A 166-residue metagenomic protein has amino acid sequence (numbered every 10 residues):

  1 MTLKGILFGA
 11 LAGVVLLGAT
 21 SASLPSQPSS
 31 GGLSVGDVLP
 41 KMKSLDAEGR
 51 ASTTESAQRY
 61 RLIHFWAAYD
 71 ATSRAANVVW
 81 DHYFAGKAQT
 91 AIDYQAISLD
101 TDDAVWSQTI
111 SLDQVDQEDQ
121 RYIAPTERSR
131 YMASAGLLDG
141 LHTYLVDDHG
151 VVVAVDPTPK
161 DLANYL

Functional and structural regions predicted by a protein language model:
K4, A10-G32: Bacterial Sec-dependent signal peptides at the C-terminal "C-region" and cleavage site
S23-T54: N-terminal "domain-start" segment that seeds a small globular fold
V35-G36, S56-A57, K87-T90, L112-D113 (+1 more regions): A structural signal for short secondary-structure junctions
S52-W80, D93-Q95: Short active-site neighborhood of thiol/selenol oxidoreductases, capturing the structured segment around
A57-R61, Q89-I92, D116-E118, D148: Loop/turn elements at helix/coil->beta-strand transitions in domains of secreted/extracellular proteins
R74-D113, E127-Y131: Structural microenvironment flanking redox-active thiols in thiol-disulfide oxidoreductases
S107-D148: Short, internal strand/loop/helix patches that form the active-site neighborhood or redox-interaction surface
D139-L166: Thiol-/selenol-based redox modules, centered on thioredoxin-like and closely related oxidoreductase domains
